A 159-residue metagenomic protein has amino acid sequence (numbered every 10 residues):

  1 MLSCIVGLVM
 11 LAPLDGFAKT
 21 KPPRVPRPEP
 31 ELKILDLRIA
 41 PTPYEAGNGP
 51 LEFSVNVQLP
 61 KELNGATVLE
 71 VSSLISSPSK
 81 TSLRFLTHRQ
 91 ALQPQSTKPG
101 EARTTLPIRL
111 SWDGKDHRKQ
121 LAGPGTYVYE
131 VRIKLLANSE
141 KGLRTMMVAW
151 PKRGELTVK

Functional and structural regions predicted by a protein language model:
L2-P13: Bacterial N-terminal signal peptides
A12-T20: Signal peptide processing junction and immediate N-terminal pro/mature segment of secreted/exported proteins
K19-K159: Short loop/turn motifs at secondary-structure boundaries
